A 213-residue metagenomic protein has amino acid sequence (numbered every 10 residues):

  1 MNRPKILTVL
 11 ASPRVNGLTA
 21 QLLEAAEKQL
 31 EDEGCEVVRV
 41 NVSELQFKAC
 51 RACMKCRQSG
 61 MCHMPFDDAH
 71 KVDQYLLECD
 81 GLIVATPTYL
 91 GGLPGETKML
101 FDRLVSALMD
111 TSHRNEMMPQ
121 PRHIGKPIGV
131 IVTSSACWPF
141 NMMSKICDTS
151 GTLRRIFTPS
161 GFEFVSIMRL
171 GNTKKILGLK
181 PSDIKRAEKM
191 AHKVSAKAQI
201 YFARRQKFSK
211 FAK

Functional and structural regions predicted by a protein language model:
M1-M109, S166-M168, N172, L177-K213: N-terminal beta1-alpha1-beta2 submodule of the flavodoxin-like/Rossmannoid cofactor-binding fold
M109-S160: Short, glycine-/small-residue-rich phosphate/pyrophosphate-handling segment
S160-S166: The feature marks non-catalytic terminal segments
